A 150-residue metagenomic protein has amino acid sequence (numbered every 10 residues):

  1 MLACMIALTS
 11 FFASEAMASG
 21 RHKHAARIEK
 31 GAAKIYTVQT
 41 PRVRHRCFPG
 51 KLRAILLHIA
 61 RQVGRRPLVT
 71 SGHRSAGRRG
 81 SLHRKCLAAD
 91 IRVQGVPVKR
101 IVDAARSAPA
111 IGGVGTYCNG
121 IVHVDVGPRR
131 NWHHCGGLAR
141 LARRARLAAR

Functional and structural regions predicted by a protein language model:
L2-S10: Bacterial N-terminal signal peptides
M5-I6, K30, R42, V126: Generic detection of intrinsically disordered/low-complexity segments and helix-coil linkers/edges
A7, G50, L138-A139: General secretory precursor processing signal
S10-F11, I35: Intrinsic disorder/low-structure terminal segments
F11-A18: Sec/Tat signal peptide C-region and signal peptidase I cleavage site
A16, R27, L68, A108-P109: Compositionally biased, low-complexity repeat tracts
A18-H22, G80-L87, V93-R150: Catalytic cores and adjacent binding grooves of peptidoglycan-active enzymes
R21-R84: Secreted/periplasmic proteins that engage bacterial cell-wall peptidoglycan
